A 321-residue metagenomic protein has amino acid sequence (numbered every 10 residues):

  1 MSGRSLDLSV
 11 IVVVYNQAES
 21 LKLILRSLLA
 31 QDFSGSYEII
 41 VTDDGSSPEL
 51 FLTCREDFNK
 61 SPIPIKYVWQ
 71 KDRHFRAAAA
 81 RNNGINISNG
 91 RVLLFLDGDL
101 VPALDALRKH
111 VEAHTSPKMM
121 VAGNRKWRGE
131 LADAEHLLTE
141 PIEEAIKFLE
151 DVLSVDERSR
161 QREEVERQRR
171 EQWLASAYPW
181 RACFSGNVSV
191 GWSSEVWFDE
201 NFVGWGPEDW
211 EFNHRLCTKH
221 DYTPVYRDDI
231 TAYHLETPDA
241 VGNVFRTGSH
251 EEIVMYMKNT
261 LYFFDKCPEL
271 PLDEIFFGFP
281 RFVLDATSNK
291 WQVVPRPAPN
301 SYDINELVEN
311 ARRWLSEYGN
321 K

Functional and structural regions predicted by a protein language model:
Q17-A30: Short, well-formed alpha-helical segments that are part of the catalytic scaffolds of diverse glycosyltransferases
S27, D43-C54, L100: A conserved acidic beta->alpha catalytic loop
S36-S46, K66-Q70: Short beta-strand/loop segment that forms part of the nucleotide-sugar
K71-S88, R215: Glycine-rich, basic loop-to-helix element that forms the pyrophosphate-binding segment of sugar-nucleotide handling
L93: Short aromatic/hydrophobic "clamp" motif used to bind/position activated sugar donors
D105-D156: Conserved donor NDP-sugar-binding/catalytic core segment of glycosyltransferases
V155-E157, R169-V190: A recurrent flexible, glycine/aromatic-enriched loop bordering the glycosyltransferase active site that acts as
W205-F212: Acidic donor-binding loop at a coil-to-helix junction in glycosyltransferase catalytic cores that engages
